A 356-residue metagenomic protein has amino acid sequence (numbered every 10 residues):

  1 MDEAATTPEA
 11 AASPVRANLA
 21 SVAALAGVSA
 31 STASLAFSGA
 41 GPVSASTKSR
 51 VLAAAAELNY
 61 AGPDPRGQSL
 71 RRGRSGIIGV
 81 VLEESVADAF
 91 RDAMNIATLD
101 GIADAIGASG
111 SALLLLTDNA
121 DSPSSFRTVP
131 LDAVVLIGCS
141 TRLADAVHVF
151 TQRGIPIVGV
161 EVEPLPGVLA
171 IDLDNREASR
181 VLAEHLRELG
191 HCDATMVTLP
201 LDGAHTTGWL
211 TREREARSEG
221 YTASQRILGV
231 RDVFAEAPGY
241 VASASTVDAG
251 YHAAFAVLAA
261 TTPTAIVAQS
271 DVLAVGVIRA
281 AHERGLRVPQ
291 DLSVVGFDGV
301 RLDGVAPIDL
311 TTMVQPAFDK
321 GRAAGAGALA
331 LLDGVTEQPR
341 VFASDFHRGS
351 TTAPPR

Functional and structural regions predicted by a protein language model:
M1-A5, P14, I77-V81, S85-R187: Alpha-helical recognition/docking segments in bacterial nutrient-uptake and carbohydrate-utilization systems
M1-R74, R356: N-terminal helix-turn-helix DNA-binding module of bacterial transcription factors
E84-A97, D118-S122, I171-V181, M196-A253 (+4 more regions): Hinge/beta->alpha junction and helix N-cap segments in small-molecule ligand-binding domains
L131-G138, T195-V197, Y240, T261-S270 (+1 more regions): Periplasmic-binding protein-like
R142-G154, E188-H191, T195-H205, R322-A343 (+2 more regions): A charged, well-structured terminal subsegment
C192-D193, A237, V288-S293: Short acidic capping loops at alpha-helix termini that bridge into adjacent secondary structure
Y251, F255, A259-R356: Flexible loop/turn connectors
